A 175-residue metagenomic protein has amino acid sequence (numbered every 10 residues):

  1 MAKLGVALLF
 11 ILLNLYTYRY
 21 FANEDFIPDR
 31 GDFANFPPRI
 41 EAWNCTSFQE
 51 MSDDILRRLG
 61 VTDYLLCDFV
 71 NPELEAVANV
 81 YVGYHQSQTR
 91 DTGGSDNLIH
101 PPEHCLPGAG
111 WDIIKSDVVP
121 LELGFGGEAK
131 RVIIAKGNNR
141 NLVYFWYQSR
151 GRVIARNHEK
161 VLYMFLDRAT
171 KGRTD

Functional and structural regions predicted by a protein language model:
A2-Y18: Hydrophobic membrane-insertion alpha-helices, especially the h-region of bacterial N-terminal signal peptides
L9, Y20, D32-N35, S47: Intrinsic disorder/low-structure terminal segments
Y16, N23-E24, Q49: General secondary-structure edge motif
A22-I40: Alpha-helical transmembrane signal-anchor/signal-peptide segments
T46-S47, M51-A169: Short, solvent-exposed recognition patches
